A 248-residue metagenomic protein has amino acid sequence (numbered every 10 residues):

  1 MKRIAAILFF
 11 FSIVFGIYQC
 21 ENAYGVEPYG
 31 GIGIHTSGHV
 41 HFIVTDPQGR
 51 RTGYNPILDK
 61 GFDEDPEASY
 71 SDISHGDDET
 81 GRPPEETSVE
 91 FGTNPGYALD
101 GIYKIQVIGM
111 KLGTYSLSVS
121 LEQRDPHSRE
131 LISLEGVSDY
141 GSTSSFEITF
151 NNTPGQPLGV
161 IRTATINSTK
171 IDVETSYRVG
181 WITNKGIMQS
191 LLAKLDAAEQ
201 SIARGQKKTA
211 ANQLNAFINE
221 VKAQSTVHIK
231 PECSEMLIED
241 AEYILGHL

Functional and structural regions predicted by a protein language model:
M1-I4: Positively charged n-region of N-terminal signal peptides that target proteins for export
L8-G16: Bacterial N-terminal signal peptides
G16-Y24: Bacterial Sec-dependent signal peptides at the C-terminal "C-region" and cleavage site
Y24-S190, Q200-Q206, N215, N219-I229 (+1 more regions): Extracellular glycoprotein-like low-complexity segments
